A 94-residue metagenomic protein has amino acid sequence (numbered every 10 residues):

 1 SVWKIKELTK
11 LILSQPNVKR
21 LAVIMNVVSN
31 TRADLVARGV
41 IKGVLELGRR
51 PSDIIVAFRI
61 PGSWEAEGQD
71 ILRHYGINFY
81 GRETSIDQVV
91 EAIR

Functional and structural regions predicted by a protein language model:
S1-R94: Catalytic-core regions of core metabolic enzymes, especially those transforming organic acids/acyl-group intermediates
